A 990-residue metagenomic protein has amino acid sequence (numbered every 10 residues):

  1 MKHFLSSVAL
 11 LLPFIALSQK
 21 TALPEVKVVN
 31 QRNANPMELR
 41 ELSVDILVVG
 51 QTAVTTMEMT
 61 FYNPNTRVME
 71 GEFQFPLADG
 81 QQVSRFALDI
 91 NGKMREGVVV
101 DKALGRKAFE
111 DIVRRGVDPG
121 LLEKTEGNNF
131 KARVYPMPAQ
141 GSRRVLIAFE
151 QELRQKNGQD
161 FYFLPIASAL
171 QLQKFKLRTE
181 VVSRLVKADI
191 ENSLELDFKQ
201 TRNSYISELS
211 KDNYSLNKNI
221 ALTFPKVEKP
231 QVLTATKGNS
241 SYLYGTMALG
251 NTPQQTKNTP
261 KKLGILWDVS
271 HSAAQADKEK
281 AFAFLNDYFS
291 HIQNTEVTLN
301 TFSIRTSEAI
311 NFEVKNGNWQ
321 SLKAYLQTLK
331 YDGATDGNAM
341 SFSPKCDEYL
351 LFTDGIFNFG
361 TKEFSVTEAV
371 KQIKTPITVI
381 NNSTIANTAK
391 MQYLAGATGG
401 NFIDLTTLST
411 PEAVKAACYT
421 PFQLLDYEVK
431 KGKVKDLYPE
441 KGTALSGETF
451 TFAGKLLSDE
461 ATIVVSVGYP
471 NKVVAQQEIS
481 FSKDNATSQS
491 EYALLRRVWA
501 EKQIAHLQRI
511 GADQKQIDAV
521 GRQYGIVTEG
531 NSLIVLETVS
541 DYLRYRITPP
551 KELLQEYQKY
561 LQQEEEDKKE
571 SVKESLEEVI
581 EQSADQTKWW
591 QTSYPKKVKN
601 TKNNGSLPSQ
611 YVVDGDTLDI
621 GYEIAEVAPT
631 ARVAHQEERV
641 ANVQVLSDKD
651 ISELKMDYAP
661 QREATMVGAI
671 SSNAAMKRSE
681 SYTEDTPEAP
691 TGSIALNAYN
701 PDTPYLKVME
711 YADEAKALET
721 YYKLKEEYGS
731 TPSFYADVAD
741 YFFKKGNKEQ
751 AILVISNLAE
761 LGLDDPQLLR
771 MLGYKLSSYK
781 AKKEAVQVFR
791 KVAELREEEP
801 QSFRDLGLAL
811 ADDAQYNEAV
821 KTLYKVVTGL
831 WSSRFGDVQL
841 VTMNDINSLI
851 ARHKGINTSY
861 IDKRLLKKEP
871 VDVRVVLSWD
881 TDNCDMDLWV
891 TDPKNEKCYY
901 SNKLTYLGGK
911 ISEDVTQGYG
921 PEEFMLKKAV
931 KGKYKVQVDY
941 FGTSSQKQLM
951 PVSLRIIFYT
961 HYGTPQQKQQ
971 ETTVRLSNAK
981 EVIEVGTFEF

Functional and structural regions predicted by a protein language model:
Q19-G50: N-terminal, polar/Ser/Thr-rich
R85-N91, E96-T125, N129, R133-P138 (+2 more regions): An acidic, Ser/Thr-enriched
L249, K257-N316, D347-F352, V379-N381: Von Willebrand factor
S307-A309, N316-E348, F357-N358, N381-N387: Von Willebrand factor
P344-K345, L696-Y699, Y728-Y735, K748 (+4 more regions): Generic helix N-cap/helix-start motif at coil->alpha-helix transitions
T353-T398, I403, A413-A417: VWA/integrin I-like adhesion module and closely mimicked acidic/polar interface patches used
L849-F990: Intrinsic-disorder/low-complexity signal
